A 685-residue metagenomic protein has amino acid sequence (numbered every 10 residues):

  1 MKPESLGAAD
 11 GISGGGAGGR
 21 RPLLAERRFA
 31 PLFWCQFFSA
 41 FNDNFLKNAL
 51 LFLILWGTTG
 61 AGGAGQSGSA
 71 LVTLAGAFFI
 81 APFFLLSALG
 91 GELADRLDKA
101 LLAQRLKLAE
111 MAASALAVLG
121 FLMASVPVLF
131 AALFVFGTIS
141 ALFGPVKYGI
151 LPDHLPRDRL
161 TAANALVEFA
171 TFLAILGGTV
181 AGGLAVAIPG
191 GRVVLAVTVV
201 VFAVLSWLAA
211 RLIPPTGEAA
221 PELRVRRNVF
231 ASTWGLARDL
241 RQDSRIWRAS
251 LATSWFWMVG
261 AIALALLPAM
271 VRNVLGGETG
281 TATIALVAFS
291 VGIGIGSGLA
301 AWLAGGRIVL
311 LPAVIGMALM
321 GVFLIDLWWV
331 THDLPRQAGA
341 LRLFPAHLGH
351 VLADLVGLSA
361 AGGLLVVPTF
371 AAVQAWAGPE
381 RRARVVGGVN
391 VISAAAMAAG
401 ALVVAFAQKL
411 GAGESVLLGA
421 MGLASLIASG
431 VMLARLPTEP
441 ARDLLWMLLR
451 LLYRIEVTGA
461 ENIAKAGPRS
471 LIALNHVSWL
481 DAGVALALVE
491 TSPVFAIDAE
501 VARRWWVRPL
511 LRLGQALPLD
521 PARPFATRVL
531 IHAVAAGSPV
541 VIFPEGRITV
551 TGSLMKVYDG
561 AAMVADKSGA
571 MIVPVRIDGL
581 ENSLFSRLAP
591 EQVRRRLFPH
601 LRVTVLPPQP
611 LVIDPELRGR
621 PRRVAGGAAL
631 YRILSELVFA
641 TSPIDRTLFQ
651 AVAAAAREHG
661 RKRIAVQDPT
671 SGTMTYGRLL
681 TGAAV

Functional and structural regions predicted by a protein language model:
K2-A428: Alpha-helical transmembrane-bundle signature of multi-pass membrane transport and export proteins
A162, A654-K662: Flexible acidic/glycine-rich loop/turn elements at helix↔coil and beta-strand↔loop transitions within catalytic cores
S429-R435: Alpha-helical transmembrane segments
L436-P468: N-terminal signal-anchor transmembrane helix
L444-M447, R512-P518, P544-I548: Short, basic, glycine/proline-bearing loop/turn elements
G459, A464, P524-A654: Non-catalytic C-terminal accessory region of glycerolipid acyltransferases and related lyso-lipid remodeling enzymes
K465-A522: Catalytic core of membrane glycerolipid acyltransferases/transacylases, capturing the structured, soluble-facing
I664-V685: Conserved AMP-binding/adenylate-forming core of the ANL superfamily
